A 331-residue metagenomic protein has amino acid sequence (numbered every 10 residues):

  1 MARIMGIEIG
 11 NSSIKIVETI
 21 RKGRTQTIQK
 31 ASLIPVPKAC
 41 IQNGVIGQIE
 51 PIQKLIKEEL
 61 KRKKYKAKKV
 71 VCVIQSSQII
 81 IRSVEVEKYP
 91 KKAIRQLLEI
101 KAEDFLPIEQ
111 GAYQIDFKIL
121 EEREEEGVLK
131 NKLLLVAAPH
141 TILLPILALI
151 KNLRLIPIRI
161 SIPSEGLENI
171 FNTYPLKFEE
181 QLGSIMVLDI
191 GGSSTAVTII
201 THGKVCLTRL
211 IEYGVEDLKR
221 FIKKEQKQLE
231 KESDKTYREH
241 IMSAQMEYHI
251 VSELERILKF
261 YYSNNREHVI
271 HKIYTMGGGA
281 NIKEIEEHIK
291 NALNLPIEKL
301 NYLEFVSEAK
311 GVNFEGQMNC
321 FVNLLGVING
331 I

Functional and structural regions predicted by a protein language model:
M1-K101, L144: Non-catalytic, solvent-exposed interaction/assembly segments
M1-P35, V70-Q75, L176-L207, I211-D217 (+1 more regions): Gly/Thr-rich phosphate-binding beta-strand-loop-beta motif of the actin/hexokinase/Hsp70
P51-K63, Y174-G183, I257-K259: Phosphate-interacting basic helix/loop segments used at nucleotide- and nucleic-acid interfaces
Y65-S77, I150, L155-R159, N265-G278: Short glycine-rich phosphate-binding loop at a beta-alpha junction
V73-Y174, Y302-S307, C320: Active-site neighborhood for divalent-cation/phosphate handling
E212, R220-K272, G278-G279: Adenine-nucleotide phosphate-binding core of ATP-dependent small-molecule kinases
V269-E298: Glycine-rich phosphate-binding loops at beta-strand->alpha-helix junctions
E287-N323: Conserved phosphate-binding/catalytic loops in two-lobed NTP-binding clefts
